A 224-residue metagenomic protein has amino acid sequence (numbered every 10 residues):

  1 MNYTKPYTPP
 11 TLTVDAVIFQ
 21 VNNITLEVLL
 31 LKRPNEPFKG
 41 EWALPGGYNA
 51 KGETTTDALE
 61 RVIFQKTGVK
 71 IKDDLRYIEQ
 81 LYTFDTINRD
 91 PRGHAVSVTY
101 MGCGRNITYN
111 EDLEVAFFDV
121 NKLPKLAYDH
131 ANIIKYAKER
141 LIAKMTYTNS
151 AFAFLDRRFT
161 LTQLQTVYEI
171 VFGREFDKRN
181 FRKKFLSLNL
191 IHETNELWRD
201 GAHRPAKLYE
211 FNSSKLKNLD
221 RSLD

Functional and structural regions predicted by a protein language model:
M1, V21, V28-L31, G52 (+2 more regions): Core subunits and conserved enzymes of cellular information-processing and envelope-translocation systems across
N2-A43: N-terminal strand-loop-strand
P10-V14, T56-E60, F64, G68-T108 (+2 more regions): Active-site segment of metal-dependent pyrophosphate-handling enzymes, primarily the Nudix hydrolase catalytic core
V28, K39, G46, H94-S97 (+2 more regions): Short, His- and charge-rich active-site/binding loops that engage polyanionic ligands
L44-E53, A153: Short histidine-centered catalytic/ligand-binding loop motif
T99-M101, Y109-M145, R157-T162, N180-N189 (+1 more regions): NUDIX/MutT-family hydrolases
T166-E175: Short helix-coil junctions and helix-kink-helix linkers
N195-D224: Long, intrinsically disordered, low-complexity Ser/Thr/Pro-rich regulatory/activation regions of nuclear proteins
